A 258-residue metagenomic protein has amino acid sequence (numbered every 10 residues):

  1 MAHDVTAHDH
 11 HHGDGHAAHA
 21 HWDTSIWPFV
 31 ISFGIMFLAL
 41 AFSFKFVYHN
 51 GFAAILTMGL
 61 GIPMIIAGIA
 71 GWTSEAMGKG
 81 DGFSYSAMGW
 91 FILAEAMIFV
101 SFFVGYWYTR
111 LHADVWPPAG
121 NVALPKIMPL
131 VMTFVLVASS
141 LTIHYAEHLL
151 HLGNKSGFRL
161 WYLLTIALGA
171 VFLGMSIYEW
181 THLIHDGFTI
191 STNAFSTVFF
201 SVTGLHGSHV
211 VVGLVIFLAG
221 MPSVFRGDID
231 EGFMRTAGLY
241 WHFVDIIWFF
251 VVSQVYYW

Functional and structural regions predicted by a protein language model:
M1-W258: ...captures the hydrophobic TM-helix bundle architecture rather than a specific catalytic motif, and can also fire on
